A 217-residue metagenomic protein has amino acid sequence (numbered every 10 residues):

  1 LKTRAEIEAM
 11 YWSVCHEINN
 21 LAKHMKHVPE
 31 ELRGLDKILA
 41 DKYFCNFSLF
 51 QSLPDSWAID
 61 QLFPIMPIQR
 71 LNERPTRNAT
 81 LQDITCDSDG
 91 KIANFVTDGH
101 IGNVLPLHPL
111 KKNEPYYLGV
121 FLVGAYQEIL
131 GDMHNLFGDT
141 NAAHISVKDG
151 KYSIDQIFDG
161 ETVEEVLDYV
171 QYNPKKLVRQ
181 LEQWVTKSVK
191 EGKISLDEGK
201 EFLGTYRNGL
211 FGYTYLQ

Functional and structural regions predicted by a protein language model:
L1-Q217: Charged (often Lys/Glu-rich) extended helix/loop segments that serve as interaction or gating elements
